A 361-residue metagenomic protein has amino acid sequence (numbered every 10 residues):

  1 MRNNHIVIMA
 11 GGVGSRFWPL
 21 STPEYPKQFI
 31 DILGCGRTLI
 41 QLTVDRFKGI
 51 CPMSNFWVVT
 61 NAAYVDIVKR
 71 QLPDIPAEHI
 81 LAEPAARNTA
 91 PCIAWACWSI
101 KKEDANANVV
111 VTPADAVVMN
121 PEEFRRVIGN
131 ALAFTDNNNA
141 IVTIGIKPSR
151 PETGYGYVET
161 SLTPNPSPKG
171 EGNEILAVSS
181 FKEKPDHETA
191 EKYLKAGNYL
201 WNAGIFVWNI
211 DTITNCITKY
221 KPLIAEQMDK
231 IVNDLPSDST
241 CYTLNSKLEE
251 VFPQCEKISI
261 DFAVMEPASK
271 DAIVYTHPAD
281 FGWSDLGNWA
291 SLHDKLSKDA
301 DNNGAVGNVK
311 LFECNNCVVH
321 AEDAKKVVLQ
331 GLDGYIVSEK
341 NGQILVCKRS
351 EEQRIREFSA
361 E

Functional and structural regions predicted by a protein language model:
M1-M9, S15-P23, L33-P113, M119-G129 (+2 more regions): Conserved N-terminal catalytic core of the sugar/cofactor nucleotidyltransferase
R2-N3, T212-E361: Left-handed beta-helix
R2-N4, M53-S54, P76-A77, D104-A107 (+8 more regions): Short coil/turn connectors at secondary-structure junctions
M9-A10, V59, V110-P113, T143-K147 (+3 more regions): Short beta-strand segments
I40, A96, D115, V158 (+3 more regions): Residue-level signal for inorganic ion chemistry
A86-P91, R150-E152, H187-T189, W283-S284: A short acidic, often aromatic-flanked loop/helix-cap motif at beta-alpha or helix-coil junctions that lines enzyme
P121-P168, G172-S239, T243-E249, Q254 (+2 more regions): Conserved core of the sugar-phosphate nucleotidyltransferase
